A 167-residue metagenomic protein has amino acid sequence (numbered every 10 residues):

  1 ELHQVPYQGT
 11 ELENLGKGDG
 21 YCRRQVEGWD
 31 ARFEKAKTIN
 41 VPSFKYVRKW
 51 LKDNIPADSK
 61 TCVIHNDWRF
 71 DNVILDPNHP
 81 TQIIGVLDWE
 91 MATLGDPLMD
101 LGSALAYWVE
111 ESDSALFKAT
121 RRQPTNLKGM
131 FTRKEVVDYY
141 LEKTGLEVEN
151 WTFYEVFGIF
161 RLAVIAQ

Functional and structural regions predicted by a protein language model:
E1-K49, I55-C62, M91-P97, S103: A cross-family kinase active-site recognition segment
H3-G9, F33, I55, P77 (+4 more regions): A general structural signal marking secondary-structure boundaries and capping sites
G16-K17, E147-G158: All-alpha amphipathic helical-bundle segments outside canonical DNA-binding/catalytic cores that form hydrophobic
V63-H65, F70: Catalytic-loop of the protein kinase fold
I64, I84-L87, M99: Activation loop entry of protein kinases
V73-L75: Hydrophobic residue at the +6 position relative to the catalytic HRD Asp in the kinase catalytic loop
M99-T144, I159-Q167: Active-site activation/catalytic loop segments of kinase-like enzymes and analogous catalytic loops in related
